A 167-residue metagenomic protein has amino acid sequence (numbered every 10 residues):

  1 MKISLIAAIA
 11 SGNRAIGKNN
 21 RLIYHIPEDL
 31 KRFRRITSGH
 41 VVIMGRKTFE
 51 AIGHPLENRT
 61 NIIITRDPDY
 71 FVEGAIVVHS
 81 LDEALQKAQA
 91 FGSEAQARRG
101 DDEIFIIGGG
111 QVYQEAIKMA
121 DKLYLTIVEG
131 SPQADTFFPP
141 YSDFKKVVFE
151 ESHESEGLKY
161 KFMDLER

Functional and structural regions predicted by a protein language model:
M1-R167: Enzymes that bind and transform nitrogen-containing heteroaromatic metabolites
